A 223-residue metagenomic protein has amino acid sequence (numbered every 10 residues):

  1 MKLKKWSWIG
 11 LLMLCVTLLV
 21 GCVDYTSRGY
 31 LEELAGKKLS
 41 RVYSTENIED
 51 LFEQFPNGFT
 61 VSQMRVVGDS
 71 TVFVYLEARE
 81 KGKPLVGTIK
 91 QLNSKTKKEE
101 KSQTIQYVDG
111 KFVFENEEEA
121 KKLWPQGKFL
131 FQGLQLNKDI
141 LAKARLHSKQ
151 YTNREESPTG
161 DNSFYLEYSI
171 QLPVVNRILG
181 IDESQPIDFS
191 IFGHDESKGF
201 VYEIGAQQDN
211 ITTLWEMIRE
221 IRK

Functional and structural regions predicted by a protein language model:
M1-C22: Sec-dependent bacterial lipoprotein signal peptides
V16-M64: N-terminal leader/targeting segments and the immediate start of mature chains
L51-E53, V74-E80, T104-Q106, K149-T159 (+1 more regions): Short, exposed beta-strand/loop patches in secreted or surface proteins that constitute
Q54-S62, K83-V86, G160-E167, G199-Y202: Short, hydrophobic/aromatic-rich segments at coil-to-beta transitions
S62-V66, L92, E167-V175: Generic short beta-strand segments
Y75-F131: An acidic-aromatic
V108-D161: Flexible, processing/modification-adjacent segments and terminal tails in exported/periplasmic/extracellular proteins
F164-K223: Gly/Pro-enriched, hydrophobic low-complexity segments that function as extracytoplasmic propeptides/linkers
